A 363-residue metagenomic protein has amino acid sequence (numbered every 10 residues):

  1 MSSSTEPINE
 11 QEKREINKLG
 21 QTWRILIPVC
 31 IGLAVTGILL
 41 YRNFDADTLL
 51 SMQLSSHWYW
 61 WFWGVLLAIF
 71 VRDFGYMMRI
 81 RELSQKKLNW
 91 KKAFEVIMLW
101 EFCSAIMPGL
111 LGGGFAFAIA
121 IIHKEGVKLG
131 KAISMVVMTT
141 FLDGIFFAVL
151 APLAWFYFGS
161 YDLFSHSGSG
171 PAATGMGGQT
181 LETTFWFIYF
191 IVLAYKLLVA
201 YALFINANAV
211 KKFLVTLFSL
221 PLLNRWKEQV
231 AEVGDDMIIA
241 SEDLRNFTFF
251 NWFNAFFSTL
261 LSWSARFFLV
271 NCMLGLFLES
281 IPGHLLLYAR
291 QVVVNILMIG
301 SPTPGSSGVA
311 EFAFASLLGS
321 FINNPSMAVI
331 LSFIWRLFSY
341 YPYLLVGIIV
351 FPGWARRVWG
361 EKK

Functional and structural regions predicted by a protein language model:
S2-W100, H166-M298, S339-K363: Predominantly cytoplasmic-facing regulatory/coupling regions of multi-pass membrane proteins
R72-I80, P108-A118, L297-F314: Transmembrane helix boundary and interhelical junction motifs in multipass membrane proteins
R81-Q85, G109, I119-G126, L260 (+1 more regions): Helix-loop junctions at the membrane interface of multi-pass solute transporters
K92-E95, G114, E125-F141, N324-I334: Membrane-interface alpha-helices at helix entry/exit sites of multi-pass transporters
M98-A116, P221-R225, P304: Short intracellular "coupling" helices and adjacent cytoplasmic loop segments at the cytosolic face of multi-pass
C103, M107, I133-F156, I191-A194 (+1 more regions): Membrane-embedded alpha-helical segments of transport systems, primarily multispan ion/solute transporters
A151-D162, F351: Juxtamembrane/transmembrane-helix interface segments of polytopic membrane transporters
H166, L274-I334: Membrane-interfacial helix-loop connectors
